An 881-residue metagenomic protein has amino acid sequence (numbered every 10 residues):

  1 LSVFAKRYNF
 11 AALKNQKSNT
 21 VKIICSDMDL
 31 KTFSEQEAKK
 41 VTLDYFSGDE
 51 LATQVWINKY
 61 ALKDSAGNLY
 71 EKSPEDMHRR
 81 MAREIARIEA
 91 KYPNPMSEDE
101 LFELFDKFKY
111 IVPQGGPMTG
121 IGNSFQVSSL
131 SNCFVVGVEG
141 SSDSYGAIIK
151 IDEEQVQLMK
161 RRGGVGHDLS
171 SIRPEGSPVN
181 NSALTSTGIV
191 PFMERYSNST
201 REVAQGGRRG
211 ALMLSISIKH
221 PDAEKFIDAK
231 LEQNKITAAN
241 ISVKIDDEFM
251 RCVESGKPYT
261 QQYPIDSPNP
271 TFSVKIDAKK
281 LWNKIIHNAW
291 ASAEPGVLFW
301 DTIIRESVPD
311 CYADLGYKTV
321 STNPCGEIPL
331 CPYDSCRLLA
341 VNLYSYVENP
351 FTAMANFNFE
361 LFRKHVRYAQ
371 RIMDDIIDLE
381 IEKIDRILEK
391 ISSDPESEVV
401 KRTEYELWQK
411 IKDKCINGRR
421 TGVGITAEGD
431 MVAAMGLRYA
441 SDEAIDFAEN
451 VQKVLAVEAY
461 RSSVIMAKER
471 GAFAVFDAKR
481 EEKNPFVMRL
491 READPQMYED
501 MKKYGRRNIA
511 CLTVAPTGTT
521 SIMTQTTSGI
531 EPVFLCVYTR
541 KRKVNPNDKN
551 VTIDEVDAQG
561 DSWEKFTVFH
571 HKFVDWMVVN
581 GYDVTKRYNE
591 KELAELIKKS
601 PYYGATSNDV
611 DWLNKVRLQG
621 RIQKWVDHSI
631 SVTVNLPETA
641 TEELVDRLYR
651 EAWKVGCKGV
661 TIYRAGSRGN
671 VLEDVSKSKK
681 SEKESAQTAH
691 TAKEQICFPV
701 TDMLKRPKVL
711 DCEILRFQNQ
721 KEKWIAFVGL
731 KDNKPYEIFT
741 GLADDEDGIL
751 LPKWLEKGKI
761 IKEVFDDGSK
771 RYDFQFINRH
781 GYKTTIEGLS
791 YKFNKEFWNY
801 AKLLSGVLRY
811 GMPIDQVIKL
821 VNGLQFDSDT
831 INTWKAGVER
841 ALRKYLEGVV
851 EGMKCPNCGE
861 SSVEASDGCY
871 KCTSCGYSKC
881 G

Functional and structural regions predicted by a protein language model:
F10-D99, N181-R195, Q205-Y317, E348-T352 (+5 more regions): Conserved, charged catalytic cores of large soluble enzymes
E50, V55, G326-I328, E380-I381 (+4 more regions): Catalytic alpha/beta core of large soluble enzyme barrels
E84-E89, L104-N181, I189-F192, V203-G206 (+6 more regions): Function-dense linear segments that define catalytic or interfacial modules in macromolecule-processing proteins
L101-F102, Q262-D266, H365-K412, I416 (+4 more regions): Internal maturation/activation junctions in enzymes
Y498-D500, S676-L730: Short, Gly/Pro- and small/polar-rich lid/capping loops
P856-E860, S874: Short, cysteine/histidine-rich loop/knuckle motifs that typically chelate Zn2+
S861-V863, K879: Cys/His-rich microdomains that often coordinate metals
G868-S878: Cysteine-rich micro-motifs
